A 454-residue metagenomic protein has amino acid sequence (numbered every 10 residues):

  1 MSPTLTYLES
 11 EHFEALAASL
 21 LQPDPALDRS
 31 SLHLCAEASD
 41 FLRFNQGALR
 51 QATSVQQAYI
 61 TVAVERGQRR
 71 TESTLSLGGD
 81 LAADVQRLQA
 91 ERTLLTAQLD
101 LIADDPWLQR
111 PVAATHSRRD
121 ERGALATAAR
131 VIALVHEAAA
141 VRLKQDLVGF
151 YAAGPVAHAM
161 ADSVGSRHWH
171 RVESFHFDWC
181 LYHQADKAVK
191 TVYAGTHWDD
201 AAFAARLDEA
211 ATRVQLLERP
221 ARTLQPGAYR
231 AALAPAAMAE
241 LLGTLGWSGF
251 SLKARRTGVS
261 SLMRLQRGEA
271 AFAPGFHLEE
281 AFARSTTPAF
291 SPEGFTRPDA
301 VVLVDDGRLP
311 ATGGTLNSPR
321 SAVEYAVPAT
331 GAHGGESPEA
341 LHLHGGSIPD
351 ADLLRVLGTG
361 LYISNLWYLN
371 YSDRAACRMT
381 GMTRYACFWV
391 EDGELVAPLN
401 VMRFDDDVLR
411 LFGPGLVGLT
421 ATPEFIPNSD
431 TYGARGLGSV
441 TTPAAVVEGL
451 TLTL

Functional and structural regions predicted by a protein language model:
M1-P288, T296-R297, D305-R308, E394 (+3 more regions): Active-site bordering "gate/hinge" segments that shape substrate access to catalytic or cofactor-binding pockets
E91, L265-L454: Dual-mode signal for accessory low-complexity, basic/Gly-rich regions
